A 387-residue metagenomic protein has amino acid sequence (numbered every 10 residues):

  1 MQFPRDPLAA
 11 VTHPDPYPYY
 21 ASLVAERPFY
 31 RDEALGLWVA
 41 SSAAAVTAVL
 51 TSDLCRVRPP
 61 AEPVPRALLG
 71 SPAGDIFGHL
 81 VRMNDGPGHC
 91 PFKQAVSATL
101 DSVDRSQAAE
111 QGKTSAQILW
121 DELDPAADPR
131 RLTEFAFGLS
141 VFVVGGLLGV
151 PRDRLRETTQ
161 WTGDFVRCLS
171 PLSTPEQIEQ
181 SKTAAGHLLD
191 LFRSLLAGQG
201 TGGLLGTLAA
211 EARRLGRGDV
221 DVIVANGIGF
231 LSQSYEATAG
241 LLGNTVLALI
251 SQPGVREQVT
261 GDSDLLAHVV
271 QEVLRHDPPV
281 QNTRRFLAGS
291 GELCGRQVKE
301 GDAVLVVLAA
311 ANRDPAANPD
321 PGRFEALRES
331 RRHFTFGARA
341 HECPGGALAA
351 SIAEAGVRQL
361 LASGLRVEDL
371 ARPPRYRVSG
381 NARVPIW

Functional and structural regions predicted by a protein language model:
M1-L132, V141-T159, G163-P175, E179-K182 (+1 more regions): Active-site substrate-recognition loop segments, prototypically the cytochrome P450 B′-helix/B-C loop
Y17, T260-R296: Conserved cytochrome P450 K-helix E-x-x-R motif and the immediately C-terminal K′/meander segment
Y20, A350-W387: Cytochrome P450 proximal C-terminal region
Q160-S173, Q233, D264-D277, A371-A382: Short, mixed-charge aromatic SLiMs
T162-G216: Cytochrome P450 catalytic core segment centered on helix I
E211-V220, L265, R284-L305: Cytochrome P450 C-terminal beta-domain/meander region
V224-L231, Y235-T260, P344-L365: Cytochrome P450 catalytic-core helices
A267, Q271, A310-S351: Cytochrome P450 heme-binding Cys-pocket and its upstream "meander" loop
